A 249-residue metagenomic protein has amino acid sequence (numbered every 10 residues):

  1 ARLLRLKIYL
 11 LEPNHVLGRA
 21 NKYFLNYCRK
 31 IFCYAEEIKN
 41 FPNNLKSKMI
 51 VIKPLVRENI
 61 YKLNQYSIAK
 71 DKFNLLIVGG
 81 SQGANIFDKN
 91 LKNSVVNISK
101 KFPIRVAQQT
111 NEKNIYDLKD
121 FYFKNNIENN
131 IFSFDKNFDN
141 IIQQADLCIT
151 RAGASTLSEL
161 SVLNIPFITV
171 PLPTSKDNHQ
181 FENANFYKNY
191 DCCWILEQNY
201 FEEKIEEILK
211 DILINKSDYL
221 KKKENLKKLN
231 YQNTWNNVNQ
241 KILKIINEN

Functional and structural regions predicted by a protein language model:
R2-Y66: Active-site-proximal region of nucleotide-activated glycan assembly enzymes, centered on histidine/acidic-rich loops
N26-Y27, N140-Q144, V162: Alpha-helix C-terminal capping/helix-to-coil transition sites in glycosyltransferase folds
I60-I77, A84, L213, S217 (+2 more regions): Nucleotide-sugar donor-binding and catalytic loop/hinge architecture of NDP-sugar-dependent glycosyltransferases
Q65, A69-C148, F181-A184, C192 (+1 more regions): Donor-nucleotide binding loops and adjacent catalytic segments primarily of GT-B fold Leloir glycosyltransferases
I127, Q143-S158, I165-P166: Acidic donor-binding loop of glycosyltransferase active sites
T150, P166-D177: Short hydrophobic beta-strand element within catalytic cores of glycosyltransferases and related nucleotide-activated
E159-V162, D177-Y190: Short acidic/histidine- and often glycine-rich active-site loop of Leloir-type glycosyltransferases that engages
W194, N199-N233, E248-N249: Conserved donor-nucleotide binding/catalytic region of nucleotide-linked donor-dependent transferases
